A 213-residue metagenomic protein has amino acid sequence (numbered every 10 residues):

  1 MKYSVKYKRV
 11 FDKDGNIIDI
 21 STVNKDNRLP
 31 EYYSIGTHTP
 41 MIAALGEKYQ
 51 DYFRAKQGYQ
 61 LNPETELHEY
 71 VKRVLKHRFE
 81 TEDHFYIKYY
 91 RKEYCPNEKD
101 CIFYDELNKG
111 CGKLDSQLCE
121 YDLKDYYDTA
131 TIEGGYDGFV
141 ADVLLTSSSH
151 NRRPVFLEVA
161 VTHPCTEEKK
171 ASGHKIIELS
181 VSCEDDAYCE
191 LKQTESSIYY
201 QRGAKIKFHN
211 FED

Functional and structural regions predicted by a protein language model:
M1-Y86: N-terminal cysteine/histidine-rich coordination modules
K2, F11-D12, N16, D26 (+3 more regions): Non-catalytic C-terminal interaction segments of nucleic acid-processing enzymes
R9, Y52-R54, D142-L144, V155-F156 (+1 more regions): Ordered hydrophobic segments in well-structured contexts
D26-N27, L145-N151, K170-S172: Flexible, charged surface loops at secondary-structure boundaries
E47-Y49, D137, G173: A short, structural micro-pattern
Y86-T162: Active-site metal-binding core of divalent-cation-utilizing nuclease and nuclease-like domains
Y127, S172-H174: Short, well-ordered alpha-helix to beta-strand connector turns
R152-S172, D186-C189: Active-site-adjacent loop/helix micro-motif of nuclease/hydrolase catalytic cores
